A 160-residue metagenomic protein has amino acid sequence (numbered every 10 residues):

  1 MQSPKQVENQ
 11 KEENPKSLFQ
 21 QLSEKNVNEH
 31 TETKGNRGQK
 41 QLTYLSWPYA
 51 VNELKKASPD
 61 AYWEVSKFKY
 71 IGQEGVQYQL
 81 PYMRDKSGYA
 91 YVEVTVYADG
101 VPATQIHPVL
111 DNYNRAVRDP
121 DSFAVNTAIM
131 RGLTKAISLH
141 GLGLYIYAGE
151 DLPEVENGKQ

Functional and structural regions predicted by a protein language model:
Q2-Q160: Polyanion-binding surfaces on beta-sheet-dominated domains and ring/shell assemblies
